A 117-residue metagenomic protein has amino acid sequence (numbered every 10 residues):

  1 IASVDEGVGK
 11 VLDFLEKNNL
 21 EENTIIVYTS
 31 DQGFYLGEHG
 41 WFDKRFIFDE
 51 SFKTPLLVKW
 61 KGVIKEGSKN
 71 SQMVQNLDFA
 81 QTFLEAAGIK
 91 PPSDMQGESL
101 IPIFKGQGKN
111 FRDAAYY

Functional and structural regions predicted by a protein language model:
I1-V4, L20, R45-T54, I64-Q81 (+1 more regions): A short beta-strand-to-alpha-helix junction
S3-H39: Metal-dependent active-site segment of extracytoplasmic phospho-/sulfohydrolases and closely related
E16-N19, D49, G106-Q107: Structural motif
Q32-E38, L77-A80, L84-Y117: C-terminal cap/loop subdomain of S1 sulfatases and analogous C-terminal strand-loop tails that border
G40-K44: Short, glycine/charged-enriched secondary-structure capping and boundary segments
L57-K59: Short beta-strand-to-turn element immediately C-terminal to the catalytic PLP-Schiff-base lysine in fold type I
